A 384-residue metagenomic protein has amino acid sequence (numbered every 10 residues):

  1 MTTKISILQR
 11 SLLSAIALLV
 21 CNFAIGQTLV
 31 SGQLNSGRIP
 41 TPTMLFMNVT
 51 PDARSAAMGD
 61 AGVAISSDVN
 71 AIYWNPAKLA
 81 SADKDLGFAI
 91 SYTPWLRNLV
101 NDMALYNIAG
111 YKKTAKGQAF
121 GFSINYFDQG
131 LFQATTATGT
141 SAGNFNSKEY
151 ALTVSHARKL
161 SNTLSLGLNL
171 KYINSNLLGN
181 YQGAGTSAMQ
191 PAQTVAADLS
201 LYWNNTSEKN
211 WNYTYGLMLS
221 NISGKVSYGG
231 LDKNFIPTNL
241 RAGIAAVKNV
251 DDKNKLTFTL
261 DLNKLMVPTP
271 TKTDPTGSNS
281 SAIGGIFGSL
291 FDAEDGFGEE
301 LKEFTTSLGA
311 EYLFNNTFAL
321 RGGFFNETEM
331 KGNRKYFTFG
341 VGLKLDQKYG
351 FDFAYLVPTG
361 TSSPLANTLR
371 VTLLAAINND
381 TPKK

Functional and structural regions predicted by a protein language model:
M1-L29: Bacterial Sec-dependent N-terminal signal peptides
Q27-K384: Subset of outer-membrane beta-barrel
